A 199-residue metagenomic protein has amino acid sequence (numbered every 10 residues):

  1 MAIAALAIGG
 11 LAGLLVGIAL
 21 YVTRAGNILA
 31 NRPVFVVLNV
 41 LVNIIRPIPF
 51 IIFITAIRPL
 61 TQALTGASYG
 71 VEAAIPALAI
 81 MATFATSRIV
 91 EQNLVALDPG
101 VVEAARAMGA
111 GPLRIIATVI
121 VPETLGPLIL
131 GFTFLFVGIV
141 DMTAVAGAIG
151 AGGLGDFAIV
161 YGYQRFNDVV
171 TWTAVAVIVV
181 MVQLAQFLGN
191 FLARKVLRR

Functional and structural regions predicted by a protein language model:
M1, N43-R46, F50-A85, V170-A174: Loop-to-helix entry region at the N-terminal start of transmembrane alpha-helices in multi-pass membrane transporters
M1-V22, F132: Transmembrane alpha-helix signature in integral membrane proteins
I3-A4, P112-M142: Transmembrane alpha-helices
L11-V16, E72-P76, I80-V102, F132-T133 (+2 more regions): Membrane-embedded alpha-helices of multi-pass transport/permease systems
A19-A25, W172-R199: C-terminal transmembrane helix and the adjacent membrane-cytosol boundary/short C-terminal tail of inner/organellar
A19-I57, R88-Q92: Cytoplasmic-entry segments and transmembrane alpha-helices of multi-pass inner-membrane transporters
L94-T124, Q164: Short helix-to-coil transition segments within interhelical loops that connect adjacent transmembrane helices
M142-I178, L197: Glycine-rich helix-loop "coupling/hinge" segments at transmembrane-helix boundaries in multipass transporters
